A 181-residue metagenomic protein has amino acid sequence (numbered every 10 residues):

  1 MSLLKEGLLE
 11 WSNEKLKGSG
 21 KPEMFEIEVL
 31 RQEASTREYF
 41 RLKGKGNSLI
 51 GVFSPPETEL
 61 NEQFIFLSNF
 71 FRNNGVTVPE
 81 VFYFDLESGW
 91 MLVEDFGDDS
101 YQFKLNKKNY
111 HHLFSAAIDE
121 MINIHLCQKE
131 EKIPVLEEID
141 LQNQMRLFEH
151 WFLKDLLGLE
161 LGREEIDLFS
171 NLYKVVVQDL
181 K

Functional and structural regions predicted by a protein language model:
M1, K5, N106, Y110 (+1 more regions): Short, structured coil/loop segments at alpha-helix boundaries
M1-V29, R37-E38, G46: Regulatory N- and C-terminal appendages and interdomain linkers associated with kinase/kinase-like NTP transferase
L4, Q63, L113-A116, E165-F169: Soluble or luminal CAZymes and related metallo-dependent hydrolases
L4, W11, Y39, F64 (+6 more regions): A broad "ordered helical/assembly scaffold" signature
L8, S12-S19, K129-P134, I139-D140 (+1 more regions): An alpha-helical support segment within catalytic cores of ATP-dependent transferases
G18-E26, Q63-F64, G75, N171: Short Pro/Gly-enriched beta-strand edge/turn motifs at strand-loop
S35, F40-Q142, L147: ATP-binding pocket architecture of kinase catalytic cores
